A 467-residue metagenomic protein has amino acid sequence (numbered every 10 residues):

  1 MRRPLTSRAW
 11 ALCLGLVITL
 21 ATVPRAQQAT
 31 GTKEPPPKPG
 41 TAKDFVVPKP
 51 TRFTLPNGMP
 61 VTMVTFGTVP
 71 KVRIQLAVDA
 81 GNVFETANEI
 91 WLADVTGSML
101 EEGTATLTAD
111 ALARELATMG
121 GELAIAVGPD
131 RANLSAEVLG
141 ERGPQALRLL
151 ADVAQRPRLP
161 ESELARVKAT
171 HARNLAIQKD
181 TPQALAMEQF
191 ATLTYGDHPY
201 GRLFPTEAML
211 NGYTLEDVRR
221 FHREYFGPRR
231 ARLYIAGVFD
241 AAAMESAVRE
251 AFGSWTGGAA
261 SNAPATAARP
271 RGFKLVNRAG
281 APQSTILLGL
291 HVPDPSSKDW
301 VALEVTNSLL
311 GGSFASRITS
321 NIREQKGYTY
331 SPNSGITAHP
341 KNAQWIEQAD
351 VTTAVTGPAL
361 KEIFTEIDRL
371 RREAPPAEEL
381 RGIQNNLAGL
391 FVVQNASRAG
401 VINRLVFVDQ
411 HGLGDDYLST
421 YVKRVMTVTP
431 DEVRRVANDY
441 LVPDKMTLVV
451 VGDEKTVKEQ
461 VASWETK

Functional and structural regions predicted by a protein language model:
A11-A21: Bacterial N-terminal signal peptides
Q27-K43, R232-I235, A349, E378-K467: C-terminal regions of mature proteins
Q27-P35, Q178-G227, V248, N333 (+3 more regions): Scaffold signal of the M16-like zinc-metallopeptidase fold and its non-catalytic homologs
Q28-K38, D197-L203, G227, R232-D294 (+1 more regions): An aromatic/glycine/proline-enriched structural segment found at the starts of mature extracellular/organellar domains
K38-V78: Mature N-terminal segment immediately following signal peptide/propeptide cleavage in secreted/periplasmic
R73-G140, D180, R202-F204, S313-Y328 (+1 more regions): M16/MPP (pitrilysin/insulinase) zinc-metallopeptidase core fold and M16-derived inactive scaffolds
E102-T106, E137-K168, S313, N333 (+2 more regions): M16/insulysin-pitrilysin zinc metalloprotease superfamily fold
T170-Q189, A267-S284, S320-T329, H339-P340 (+2 more regions): Short acidic/His-enriched helical or mixed secondary-structure segments at domain edges of catalytic enzymes and some
